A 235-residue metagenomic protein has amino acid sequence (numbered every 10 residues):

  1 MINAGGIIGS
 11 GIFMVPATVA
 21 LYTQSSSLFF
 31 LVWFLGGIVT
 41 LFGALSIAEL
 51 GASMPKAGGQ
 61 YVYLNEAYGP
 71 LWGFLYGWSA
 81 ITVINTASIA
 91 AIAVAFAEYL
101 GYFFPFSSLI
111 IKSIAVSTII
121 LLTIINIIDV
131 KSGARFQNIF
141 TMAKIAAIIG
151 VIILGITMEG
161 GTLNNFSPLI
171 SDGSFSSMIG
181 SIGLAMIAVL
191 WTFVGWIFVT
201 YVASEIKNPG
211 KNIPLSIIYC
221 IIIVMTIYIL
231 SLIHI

Functional and structural regions predicted by a protein language model:
M1-N3, G69-T82, I114-T118, S176-V189 (+1 more regions): Select transmembrane alpha-helical segments in multipass membrane proteins
M1-V15: The first (N-terminal) embedded transmembrane alpha-helix
A4-I7, I38, T86, L190-F193: Hydrophobic/aromatic residues within the transmembrane alpha-helices of Major Facilitator Superfamily
I8, L31, L35-V39, L75 (+6 more regions): Lipid-exposed faces of alpha-helical membrane segments in multi-pass integral membrane proteins
G9, L50, G69, V199-V202 (+1 more regions): Hydrophobic/aromatic residues within transmembrane alpha-helices of membrane transport systems, especially the TMDs
M14-A20, V199-V202: Juxtamembrane C-cap of transmembrane helices in multi-pass membrane transport proteins
T18-L21, T40-I119, T123-I127, S132: Hydrophobic transmembrane alpha-helices that form the core helical bundles of multi-pass secondary transporters
S26, F30, S107-I110, I139-I233: Helix-loop-helix junctions that connect adjacent transmembrane segments in multi-pass membrane transporters
